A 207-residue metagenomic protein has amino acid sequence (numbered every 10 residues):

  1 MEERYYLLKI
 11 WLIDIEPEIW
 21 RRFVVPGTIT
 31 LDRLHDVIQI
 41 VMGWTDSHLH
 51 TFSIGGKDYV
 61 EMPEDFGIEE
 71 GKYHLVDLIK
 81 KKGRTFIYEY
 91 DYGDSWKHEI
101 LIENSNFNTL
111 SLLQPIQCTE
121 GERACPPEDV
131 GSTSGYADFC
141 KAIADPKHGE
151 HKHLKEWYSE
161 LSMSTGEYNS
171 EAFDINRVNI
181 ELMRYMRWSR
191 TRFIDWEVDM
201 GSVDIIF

Functional and structural regions predicted by a protein language model:
M1-F207: Short linear regulatory motifs enriched in tryptophan with gly/pro/ser
